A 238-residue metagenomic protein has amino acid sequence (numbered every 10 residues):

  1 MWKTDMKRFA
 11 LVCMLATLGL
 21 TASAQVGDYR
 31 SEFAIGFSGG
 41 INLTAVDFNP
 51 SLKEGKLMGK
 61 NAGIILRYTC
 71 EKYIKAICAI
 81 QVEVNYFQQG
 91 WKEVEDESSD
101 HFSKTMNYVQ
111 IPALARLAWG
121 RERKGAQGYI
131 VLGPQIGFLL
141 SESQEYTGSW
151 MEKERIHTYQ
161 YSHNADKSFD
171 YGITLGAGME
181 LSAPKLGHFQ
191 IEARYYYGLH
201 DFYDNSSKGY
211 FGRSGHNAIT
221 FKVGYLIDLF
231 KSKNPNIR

Functional and structural regions predicted by a protein language model:
L15-S23: Hydrophobic h-region of N-terminal signal peptides that target proteins for export in Gram-negative bacteria
A24-V26, A45, R67-K72, R116-R121 (+3 more regions): Outer-membrane beta-barrel proteins
Q25-R67, L226-D228, R238: Short glycine/proline- and aromatic-enriched beta-strand/turn motifs that initiate or cap beta-hairpins
R30, I77, Q89, D170 (+1 more regions): Predominantly the C-terminal beta-signal and adjacent terminal strand-loop region of outer-membrane beta-barrel
S31-F33, K56-A62, T105-I111, A126 (+2 more regions): Residues that define the transmembrane beta-barrel architecture of outer-membrane proteins
F37-I41, A62-C70, Y86, A113-L117 (+4 more regions): Residues on the lipid-exposed face of transmembrane beta-strands in outer-membrane beta-barrel proteins
V46-K53, Q88-N107, L140-F169, Y203-I219 (+1 more regions): Flexible, solvent-exposed loop segments that connect beta-strands
R67-G148: Gram-negative (and chloroplast) outer-membrane scaffold detector with strong preference for beta-barrel transmembrane
